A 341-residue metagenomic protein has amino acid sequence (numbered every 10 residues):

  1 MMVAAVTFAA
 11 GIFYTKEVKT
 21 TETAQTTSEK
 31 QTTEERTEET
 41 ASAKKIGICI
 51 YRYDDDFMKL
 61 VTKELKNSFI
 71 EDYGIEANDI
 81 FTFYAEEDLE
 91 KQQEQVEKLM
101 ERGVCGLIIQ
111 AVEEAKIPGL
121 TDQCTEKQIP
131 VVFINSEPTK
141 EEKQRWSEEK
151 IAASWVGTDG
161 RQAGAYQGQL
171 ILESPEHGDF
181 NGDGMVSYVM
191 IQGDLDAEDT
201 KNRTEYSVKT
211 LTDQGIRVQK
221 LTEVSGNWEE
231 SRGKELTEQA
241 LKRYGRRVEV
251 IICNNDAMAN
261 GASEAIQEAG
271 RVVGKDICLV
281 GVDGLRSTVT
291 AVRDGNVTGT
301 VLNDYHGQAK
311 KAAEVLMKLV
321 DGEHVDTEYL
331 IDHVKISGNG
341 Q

Functional and structural regions predicted by a protein language model:
I12, K44, Y53, G184-L195 (+2 more regions): Hinge/cleft segment of the Venus flytrap/periplasmic-binding protein
V18-G47, M58-K63: N-terminal, intrinsically disordered, polar/charged segments of Gram-positive cell-envelope systems that serve as
K45-L65, F69-Y73, F81-Q93, R102-V104 (+3 more regions): Extracytoplasmic "Venus flytrap"
F57-Y73, A163-Q167, E198-R217, R232 (+2 more regions): Short, solvent-exposed amphipathic alpha-helices that sit in or adjacent to ligand/effector-binding or catalytic
L65, E97, I109-E126, V131 (+2 more regions): Hydrophobic alpha-helical
F69-A85, S187-M190, T212-E230: Short beta-strand elements in bilobed, periplasmic/extracellular small-molecule ligand-binding domains
Q92, S154-M185, G233, L285-T288 (+1 more regions): Hydrophobic alpha-helical segments within soluble ligand-binding/sensing domains
L120-Q162, L285-R293: Flexible loop/hinge segments that line or gate small-molecule binding clefts
